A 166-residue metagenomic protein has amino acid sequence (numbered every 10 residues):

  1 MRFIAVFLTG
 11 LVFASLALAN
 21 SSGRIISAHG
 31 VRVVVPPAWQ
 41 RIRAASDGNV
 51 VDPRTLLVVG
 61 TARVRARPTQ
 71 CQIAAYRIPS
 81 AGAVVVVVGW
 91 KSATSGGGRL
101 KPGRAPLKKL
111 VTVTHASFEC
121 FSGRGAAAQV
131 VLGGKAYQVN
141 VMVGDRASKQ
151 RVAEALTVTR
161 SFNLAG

Functional and structural regions predicted by a protein language model:
I4-H29: C-terminal region of N-terminal signal peptides and the immediate post-cleavage residues of exported proteins
G10-F13, L18, V58-V59, P102 (+2 more regions): Generic detector of low-complexity/intrinsically disordered segments and short hydrophobic N-terminal stretches
N20-V51: N-terminal "mature-domain start" segment
R41-T157: Conserved polar/disulfide-associated segments of primarily extracytoplasmic proteins
A155-G166: Short, low-complexity, Pro/Ser/Thr/Gly-rich segments in the mature regions of secreted, periplasmic
